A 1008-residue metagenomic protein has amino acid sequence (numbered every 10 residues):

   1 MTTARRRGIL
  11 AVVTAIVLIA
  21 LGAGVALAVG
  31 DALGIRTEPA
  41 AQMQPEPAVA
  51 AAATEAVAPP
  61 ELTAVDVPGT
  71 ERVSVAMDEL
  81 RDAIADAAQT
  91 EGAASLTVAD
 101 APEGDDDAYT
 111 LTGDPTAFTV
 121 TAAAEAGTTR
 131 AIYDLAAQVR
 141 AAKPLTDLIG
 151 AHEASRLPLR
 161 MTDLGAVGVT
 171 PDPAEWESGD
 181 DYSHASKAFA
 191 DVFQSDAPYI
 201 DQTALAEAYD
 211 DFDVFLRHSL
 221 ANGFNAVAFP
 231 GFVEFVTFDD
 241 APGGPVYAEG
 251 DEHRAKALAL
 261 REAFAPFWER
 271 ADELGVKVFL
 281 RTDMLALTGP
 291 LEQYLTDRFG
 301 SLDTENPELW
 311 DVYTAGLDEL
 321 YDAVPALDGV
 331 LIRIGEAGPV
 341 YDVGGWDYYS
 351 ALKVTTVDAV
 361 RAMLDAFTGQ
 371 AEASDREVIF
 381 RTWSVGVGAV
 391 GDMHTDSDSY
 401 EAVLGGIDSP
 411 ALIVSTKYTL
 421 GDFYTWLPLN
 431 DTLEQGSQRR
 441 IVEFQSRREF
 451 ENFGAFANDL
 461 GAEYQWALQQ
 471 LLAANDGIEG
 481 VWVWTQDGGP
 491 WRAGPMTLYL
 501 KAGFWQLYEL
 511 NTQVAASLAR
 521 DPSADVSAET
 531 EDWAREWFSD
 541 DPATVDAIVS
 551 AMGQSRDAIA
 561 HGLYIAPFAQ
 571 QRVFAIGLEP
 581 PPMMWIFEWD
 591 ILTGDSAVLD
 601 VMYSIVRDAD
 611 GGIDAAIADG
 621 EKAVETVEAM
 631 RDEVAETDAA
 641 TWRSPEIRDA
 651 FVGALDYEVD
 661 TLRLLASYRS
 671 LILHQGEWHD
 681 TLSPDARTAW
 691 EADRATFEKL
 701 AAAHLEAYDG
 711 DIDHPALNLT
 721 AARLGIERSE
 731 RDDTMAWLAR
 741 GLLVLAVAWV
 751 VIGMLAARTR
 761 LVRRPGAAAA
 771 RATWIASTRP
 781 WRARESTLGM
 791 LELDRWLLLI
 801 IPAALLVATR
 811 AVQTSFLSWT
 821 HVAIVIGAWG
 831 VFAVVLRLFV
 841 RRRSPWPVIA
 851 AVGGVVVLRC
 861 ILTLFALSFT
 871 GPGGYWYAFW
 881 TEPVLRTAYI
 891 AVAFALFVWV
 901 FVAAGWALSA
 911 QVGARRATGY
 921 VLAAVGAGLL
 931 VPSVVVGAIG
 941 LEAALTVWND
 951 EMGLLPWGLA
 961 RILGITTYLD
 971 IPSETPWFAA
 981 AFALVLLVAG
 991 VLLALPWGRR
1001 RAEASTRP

Functional and structural regions predicted by a protein language model:
T2-L18: N-terminal Sec-pathway targeting helices
I19-F118, A123, P144-G150: Acidic, contiguous N-terminal accessory segments
R36, Q42-Q44, W176-S178, Y182-S183 (+3 more regions): C-terminal non-catalytic alpha-helical accessory regions
A76-E79, A83, D114-T314, D318-G335 (+1 more regions): Feature activates predominantly on carbohydrate-active enzymes
G165, Q202, N225, L258-P266 (+2 more regions): Catalytic-core regions of glycoside hydrolase
M735-R758, L984: Selective detector of the "anchor" transmembrane alpha-helix that sits immediately C-terminal
A772-T863: Selected alpha-helical membrane-embedding segments in polytopic membrane proteins
F832-A980: Hydrophobic alpha-helical transmembrane segments and adjacent short intramembrane/lumenal linkers of inner/organellar
